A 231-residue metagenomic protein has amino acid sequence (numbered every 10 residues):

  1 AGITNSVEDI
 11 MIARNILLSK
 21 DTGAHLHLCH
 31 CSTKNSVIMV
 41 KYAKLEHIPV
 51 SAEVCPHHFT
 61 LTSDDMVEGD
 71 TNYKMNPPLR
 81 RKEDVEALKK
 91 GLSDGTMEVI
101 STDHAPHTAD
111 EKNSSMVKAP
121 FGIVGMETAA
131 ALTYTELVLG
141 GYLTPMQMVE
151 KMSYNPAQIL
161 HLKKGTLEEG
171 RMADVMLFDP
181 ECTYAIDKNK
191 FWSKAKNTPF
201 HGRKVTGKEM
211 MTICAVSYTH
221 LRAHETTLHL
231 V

Functional and structural regions predicted by a protein language model:
A1-I100: Histidine/acidic residue-rich metal-binding segments in metalloenzymes
G2-H25, N72, S93-I100, A105-P180: His/Asp/Glu-enriched, well-ordered alpha-helical/loop segment that forms or immediately abuts the divalent-metal
T183-K188: Short, Lys/Arg- and Gly-enriched loop/turn segments at beta-strand edges
W192-R203: A conserved acidic, glycine/proline-rich C-terminal tail/linker
T212: Short aromatic-centered micro-motifs
T219-T226: Conserved small/polar residues in nucleotide/adenosyl-binding loops
